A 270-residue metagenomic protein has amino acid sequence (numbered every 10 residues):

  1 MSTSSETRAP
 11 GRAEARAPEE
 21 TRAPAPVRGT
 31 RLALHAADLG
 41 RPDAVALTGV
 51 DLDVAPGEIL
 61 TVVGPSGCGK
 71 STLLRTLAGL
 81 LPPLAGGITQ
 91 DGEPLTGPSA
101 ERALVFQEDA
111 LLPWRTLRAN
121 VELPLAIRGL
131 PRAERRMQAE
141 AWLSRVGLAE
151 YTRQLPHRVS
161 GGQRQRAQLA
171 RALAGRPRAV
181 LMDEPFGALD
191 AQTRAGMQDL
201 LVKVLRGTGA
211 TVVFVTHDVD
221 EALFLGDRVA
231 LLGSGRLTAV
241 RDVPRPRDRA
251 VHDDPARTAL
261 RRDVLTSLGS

Functional and structural regions predicted by a protein language model:
V63-P65: The feature captures the beta-strand-to-loop junction immediately N-terminal to the Walker
A78: Helix-to-loop junction immediately C-terminal to a conserved catalytic motif
G86-P98, Q138: Conserved ABC transporter NBD signature motif
R115-L123: Short coil-to-helix segment of the ABC ATPase nucleotide-binding domain corresponding to the Q-loop/switch region
A126, A133-Y151, K203: Conserved ABC ATPase "signature" region
Q154-H157, G175: Conserved signature/switch motifs of ABC ATPase nucleotide-binding domains
L169: Hydrophobic anchor residue at the start of the ABC signature
V180-D183: Catalytic Walker B motif of ABC-type/P-loop ATPase nucleotide-binding domains
